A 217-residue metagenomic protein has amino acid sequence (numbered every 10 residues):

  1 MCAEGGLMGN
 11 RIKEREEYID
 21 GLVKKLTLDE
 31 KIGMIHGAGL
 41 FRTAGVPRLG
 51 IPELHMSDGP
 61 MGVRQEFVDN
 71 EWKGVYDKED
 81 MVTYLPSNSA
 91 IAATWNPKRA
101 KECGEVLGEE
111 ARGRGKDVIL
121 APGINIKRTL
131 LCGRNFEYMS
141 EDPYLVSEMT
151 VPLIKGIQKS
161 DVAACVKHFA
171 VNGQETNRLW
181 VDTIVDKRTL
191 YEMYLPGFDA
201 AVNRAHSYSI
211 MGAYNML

Functional and structural regions predicted by a protein language model:
C2-L217: Glycoside hydrolase catalytic-domain context in secreted enzymes
